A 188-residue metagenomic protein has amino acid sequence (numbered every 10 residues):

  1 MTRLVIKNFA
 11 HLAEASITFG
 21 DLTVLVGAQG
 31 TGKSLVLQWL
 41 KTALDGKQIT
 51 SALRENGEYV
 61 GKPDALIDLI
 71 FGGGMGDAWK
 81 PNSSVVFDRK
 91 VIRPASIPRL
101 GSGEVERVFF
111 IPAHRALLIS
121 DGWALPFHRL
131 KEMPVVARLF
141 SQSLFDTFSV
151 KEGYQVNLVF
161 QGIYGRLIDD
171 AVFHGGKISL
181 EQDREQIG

Functional and structural regions predicted by a protein language model:
M1-K41: Pre-Walker A-like glycine/lysine-rich segment at the N-terminus of P-loop NTPase domains
L40, L44-G188: Phosphate-coordinating catalytic segments in nucleotide- and nucleic-acid-processing enzymes
